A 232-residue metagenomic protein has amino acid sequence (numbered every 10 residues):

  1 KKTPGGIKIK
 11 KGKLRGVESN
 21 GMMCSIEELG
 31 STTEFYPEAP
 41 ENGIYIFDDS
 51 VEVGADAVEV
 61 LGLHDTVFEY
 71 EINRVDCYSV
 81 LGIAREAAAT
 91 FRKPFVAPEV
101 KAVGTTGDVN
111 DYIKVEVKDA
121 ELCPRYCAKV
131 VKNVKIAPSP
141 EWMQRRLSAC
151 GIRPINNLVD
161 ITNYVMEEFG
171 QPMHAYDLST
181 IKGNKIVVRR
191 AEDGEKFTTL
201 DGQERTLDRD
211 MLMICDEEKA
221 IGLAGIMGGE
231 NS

Functional and structural regions predicted by a protein language model:
K1-S232: RNA/tRNA-interacting regions in translation and RNA-turnover enzymes
